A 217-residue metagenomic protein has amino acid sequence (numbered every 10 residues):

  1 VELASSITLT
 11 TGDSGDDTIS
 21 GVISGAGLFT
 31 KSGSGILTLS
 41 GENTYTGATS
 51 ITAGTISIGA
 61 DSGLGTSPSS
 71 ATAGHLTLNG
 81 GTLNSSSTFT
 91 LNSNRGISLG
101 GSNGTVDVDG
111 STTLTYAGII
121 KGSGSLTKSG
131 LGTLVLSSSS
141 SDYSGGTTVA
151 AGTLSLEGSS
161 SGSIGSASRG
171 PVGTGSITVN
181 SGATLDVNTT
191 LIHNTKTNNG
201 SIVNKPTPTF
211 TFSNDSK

Functional and structural regions predicted by a protein language model:
V1-T18, S24-T38, T46-L114, K121-V135 (+1 more regions): Beta-strand repeat architectures
S138: Short Cys/His-rich zinc-binding micro-motifs
